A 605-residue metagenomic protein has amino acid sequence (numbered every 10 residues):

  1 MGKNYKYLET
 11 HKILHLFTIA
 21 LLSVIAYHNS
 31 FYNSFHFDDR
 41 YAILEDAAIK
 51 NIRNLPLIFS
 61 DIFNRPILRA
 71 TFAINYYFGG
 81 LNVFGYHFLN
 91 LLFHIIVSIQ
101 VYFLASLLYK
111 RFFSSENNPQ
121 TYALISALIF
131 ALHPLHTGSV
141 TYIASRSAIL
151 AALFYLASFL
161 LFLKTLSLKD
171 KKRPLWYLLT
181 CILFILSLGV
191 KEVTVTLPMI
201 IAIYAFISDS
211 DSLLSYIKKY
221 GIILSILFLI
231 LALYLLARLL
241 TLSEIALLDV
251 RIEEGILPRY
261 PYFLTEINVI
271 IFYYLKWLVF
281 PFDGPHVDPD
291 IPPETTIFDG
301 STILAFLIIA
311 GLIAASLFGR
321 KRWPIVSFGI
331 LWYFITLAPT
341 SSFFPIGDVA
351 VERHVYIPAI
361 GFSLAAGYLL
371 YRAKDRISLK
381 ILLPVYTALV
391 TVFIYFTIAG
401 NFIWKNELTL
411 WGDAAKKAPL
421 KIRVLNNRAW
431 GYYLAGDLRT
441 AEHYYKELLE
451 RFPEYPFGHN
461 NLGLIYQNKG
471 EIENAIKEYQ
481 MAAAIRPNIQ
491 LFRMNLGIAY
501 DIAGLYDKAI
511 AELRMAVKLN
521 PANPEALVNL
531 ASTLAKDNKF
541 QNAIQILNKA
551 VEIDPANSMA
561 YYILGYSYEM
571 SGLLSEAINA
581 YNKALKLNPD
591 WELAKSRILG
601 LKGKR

Functional and structural regions predicted by a protein language model:
G2-N468, E478, A484, L491 (+3 more regions): Polytopic membrane enzymes that build or remodel cell-surface glycoconjugates and lipids
W430, L464, I498, S532 (+2 more regions): Residue-level recognition of tetratricopeptide repeat
L434, N468, I502-A503, K536-D537 (+2 more regions): Register position in tetratricopeptide repeats
M570, I578-R605: Terminal, low-structured helical/coil segments at or just beyond the last alpha-helical repeat
